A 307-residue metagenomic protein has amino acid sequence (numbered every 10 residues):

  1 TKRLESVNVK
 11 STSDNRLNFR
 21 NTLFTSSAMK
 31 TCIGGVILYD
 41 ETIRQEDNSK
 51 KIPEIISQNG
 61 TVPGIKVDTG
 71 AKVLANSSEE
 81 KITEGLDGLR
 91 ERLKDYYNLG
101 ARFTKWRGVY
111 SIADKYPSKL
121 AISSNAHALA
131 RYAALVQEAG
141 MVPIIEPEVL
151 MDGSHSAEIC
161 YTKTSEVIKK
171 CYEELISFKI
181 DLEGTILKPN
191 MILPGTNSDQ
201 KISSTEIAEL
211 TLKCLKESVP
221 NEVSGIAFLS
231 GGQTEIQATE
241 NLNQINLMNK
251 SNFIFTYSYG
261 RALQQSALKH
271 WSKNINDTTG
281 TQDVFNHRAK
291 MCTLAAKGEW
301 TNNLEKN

Functional and structural regions predicted by a protein language model:
T1-L99, I112, Q200, S204-L210 (+3 more regions): Alpha/beta catalytic barrel-like cores
T12, W106, I145, L187 (+1 more regions): Conserved, mostly hydrophobic/aromatic
V36, T104, P143-I144, T185 (+1 more regions): Hydrophobic residues within beta-strands of alpha/beta enzymes
D40, G108, P189: Residues that line or immediately flank small-molecule/substrate-binding pockets and catalytic motifs
V62, V142, G184-I186, G225: Proline-centered loop/turn at the N-terminus of a beta-strand
T69, Y110, V149, M191-L193: Short, histidine-centered active-site or binding-site loop motifs used for metal coordination, general acid-base
L89-L175: Helix-rich catalytic cores of soluble enzyme domains
M151, H155-E222: Catalytic core of soluble alpha/beta enzymes
